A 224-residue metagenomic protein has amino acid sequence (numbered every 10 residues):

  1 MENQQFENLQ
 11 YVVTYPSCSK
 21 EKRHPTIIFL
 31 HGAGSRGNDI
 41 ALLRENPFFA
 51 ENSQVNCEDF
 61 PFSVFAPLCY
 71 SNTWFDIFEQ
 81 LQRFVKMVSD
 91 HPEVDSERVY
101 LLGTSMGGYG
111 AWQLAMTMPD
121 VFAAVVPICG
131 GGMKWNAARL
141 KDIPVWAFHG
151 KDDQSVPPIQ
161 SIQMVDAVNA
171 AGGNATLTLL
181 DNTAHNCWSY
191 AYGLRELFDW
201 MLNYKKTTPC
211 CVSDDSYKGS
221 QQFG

Functional and structural regions predicted by a protein language model:
M1-K20: N-terminal cap/lid segment of alpha/beta-hydrolase-fold proteins
S17-T26, L140-D142: Proline/glycine-enriched tight loop/beta-turn segments at coil->beta junctions that connect or precede beta-strands
C18-K22, Y70-M106: Gly/Ser-rich "nucleophile elbow"/oxyanion-hole loop immediately N-terminal to the catalytic nucleophile in hydrolases
T26, L30-L81: Active-site machinery of serine-nucleophile hydrolases
F29-G37, S89-P92, T104, A111-M116 (+4 more regions): Cell-envelope and extracellular/periplasmic
F60-F62, L140-V145: Short, proline-enriched alpha-helix->beta-strand connector loops that line the catalytic pocket of alpha/beta-hydrolase
D90-H91, E97-K141: Primarily recognizes the serine-hydrolase "nucleophile elbow" in alpha/beta-hydrolase and SGNH/GDSL folds
I128, P144-F148, Q154-G224: C-terminal catalytic histidine-bearing segment of alpha/beta-hydrolase fold enzymes
